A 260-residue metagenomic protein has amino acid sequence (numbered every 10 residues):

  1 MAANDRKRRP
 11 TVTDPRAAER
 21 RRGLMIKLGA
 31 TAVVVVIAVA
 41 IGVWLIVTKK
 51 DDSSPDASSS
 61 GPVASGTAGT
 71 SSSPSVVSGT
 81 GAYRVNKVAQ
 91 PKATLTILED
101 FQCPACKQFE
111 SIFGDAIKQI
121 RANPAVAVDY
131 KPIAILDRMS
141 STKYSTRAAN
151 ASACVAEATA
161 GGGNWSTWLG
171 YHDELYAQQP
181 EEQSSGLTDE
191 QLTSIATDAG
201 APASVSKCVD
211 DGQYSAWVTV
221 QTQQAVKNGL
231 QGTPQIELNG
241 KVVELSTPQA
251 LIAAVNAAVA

Functional and structural regions predicted by a protein language model:
A2-D56, S60, T193-A260: C-terminal cap of thioredoxin/glutaredoxin-like
P15, K50-V85, A89, A260: N-terminal low-complexity, Pro/Thr-rich disordered segments that flank secretion/membrane-targeting signals
T80-R84, G114-D115, T222-Q223: A generic local structural motif
P91, F109, F113, R147-A151 (+7 more regions): Stable alpha-helical elements in mature extracytoplasmic
E99-Q102: Short pre-active-site segment immediately N-terminal to redox-active cysteine/selenocysteine motifs in thiol-based
P104-A105, V243: Glycine-/small-residue-rich active-site loops that bind phosphorylated ligands and cofactors
K107-D189: Structural alpha/beta surface segment adjacent to cysteine/selenocysteine redox centers across thiol/disulfide enzymes
